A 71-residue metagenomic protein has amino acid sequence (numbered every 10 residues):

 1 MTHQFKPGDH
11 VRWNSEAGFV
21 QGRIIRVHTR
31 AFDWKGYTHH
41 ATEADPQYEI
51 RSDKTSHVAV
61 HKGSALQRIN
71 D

Functional and structural regions predicted by a protein language model:
T2-S64, I69: Basic/aromatic-rich interaction segments and small domains that mediate binding to polyanionic partners
